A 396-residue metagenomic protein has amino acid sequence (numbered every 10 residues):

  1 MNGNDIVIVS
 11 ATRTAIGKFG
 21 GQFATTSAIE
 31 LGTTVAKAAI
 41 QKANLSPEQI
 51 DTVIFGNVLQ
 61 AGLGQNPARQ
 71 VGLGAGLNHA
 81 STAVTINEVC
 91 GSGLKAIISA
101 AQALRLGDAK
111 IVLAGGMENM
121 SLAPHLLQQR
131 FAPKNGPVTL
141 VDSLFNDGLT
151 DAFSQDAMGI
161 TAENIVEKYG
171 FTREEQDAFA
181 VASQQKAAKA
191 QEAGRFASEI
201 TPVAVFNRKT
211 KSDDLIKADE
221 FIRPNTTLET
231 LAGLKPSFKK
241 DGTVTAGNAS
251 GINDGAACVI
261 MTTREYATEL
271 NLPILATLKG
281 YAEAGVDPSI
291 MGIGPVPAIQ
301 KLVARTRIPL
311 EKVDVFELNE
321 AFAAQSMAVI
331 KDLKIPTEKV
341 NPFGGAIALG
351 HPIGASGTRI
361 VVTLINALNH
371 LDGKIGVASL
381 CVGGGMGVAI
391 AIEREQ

Functional and structural regions predicted by a protein language model:
M1-L63, P67-A75, T82, T161-R173 (+5 more regions): Conserved active-site "lid/cap" helical segment
M1-T26, T226-I293, P297, A304 (+4 more regions): Condensing-enzyme catalytic core mediating Claisen C-C bond formation in acyl metabolism
R13-T14, A24-T25, I29, T33-T34 (+5 more regions): N-terminal extracellular/periplasmic Venus flytrap/periplasmic-binding protein-like
N57-I111, F153-A157, N225-G251, D332-R359 (+2 more regions): Conserved catalytic cysteine-centered active-site region of acyl-thioester-dependent Claisen-condensing enzymes
E88-E118, V166-R195, C258-E265, I330 (+2 more regions): Active-site-proximal alpha-helical scaffold in enzymes
I111-I165: Flexible glycine-/small-residue-enriched beta->alpha junction loops that bind anionic phosphate/pyrophosphate groups
I160-E163, F196-E199, R208-K209, K279-A348: Active-site pocket-lining segment
